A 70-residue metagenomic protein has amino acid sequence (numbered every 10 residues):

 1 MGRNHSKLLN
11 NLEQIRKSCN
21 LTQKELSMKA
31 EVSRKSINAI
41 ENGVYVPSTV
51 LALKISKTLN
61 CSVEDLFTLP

Functional and structural regions predicted by a protein language model:
M1-G2, T68-P70: Short, charged recognition helix plus adjacent turn of helix-turn-helix-like nucleic-acid-binding domains
M1-S18: A short, Lys/Arg-rich alpha-helix, primarily the initiator
N10, N20-L21, P47-V50: Residue-level signal for the short linker/turn that defines the boundary of a DNA-recognition helix
K17, M28, K57: Alpha-helical residues within the helix-turn-helix
L21-A39: Short alpha-helical DNA-recognition segment
N42: Short, conserved catalytic or interaction motifs in soluble domains
V50-D65: DNA major-groove recognition helix of helix-turn-helix/homeodomain DNA-binding modules
